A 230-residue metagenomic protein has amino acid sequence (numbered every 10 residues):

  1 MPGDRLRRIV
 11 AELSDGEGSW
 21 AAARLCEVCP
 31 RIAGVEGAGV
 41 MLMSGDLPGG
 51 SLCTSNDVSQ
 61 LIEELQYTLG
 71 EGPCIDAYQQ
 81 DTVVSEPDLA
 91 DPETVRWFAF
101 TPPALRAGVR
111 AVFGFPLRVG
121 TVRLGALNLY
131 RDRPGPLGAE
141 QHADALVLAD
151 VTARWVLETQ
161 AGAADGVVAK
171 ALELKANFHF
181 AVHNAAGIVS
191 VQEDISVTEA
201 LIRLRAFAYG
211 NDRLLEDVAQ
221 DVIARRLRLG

Functional and structural regions predicted by a protein language model:
M1-L69, D221-G230: Intrinsically disordered, low-complexity terminal regulatory regions
M43, S59-R96, L105-R110: Regulatory sensory and allosteric helical modules in signal-transduction proteins and certain transcription factors
L89, A126-G135, E140: Short beta-strand-to-loop transition segments that serve as allosteric relay/switch motifs in sensory/regulatory domains
T101, G114, A126: Short hydrophobic/aromatic beta-strand element in the GNAT-like acyltransferase core that lines or flanks the acyl-donor
A111-R118: Short hydrophobic beta-strand micro-motif common in sensory/regulatory domains
H142-A153: Allosteric cytosolic regulatory segments
A161-L229: Signal-transducing coiled-coil/dimerization helices and immediately adjacent hinge/linker segments that couple sensory
